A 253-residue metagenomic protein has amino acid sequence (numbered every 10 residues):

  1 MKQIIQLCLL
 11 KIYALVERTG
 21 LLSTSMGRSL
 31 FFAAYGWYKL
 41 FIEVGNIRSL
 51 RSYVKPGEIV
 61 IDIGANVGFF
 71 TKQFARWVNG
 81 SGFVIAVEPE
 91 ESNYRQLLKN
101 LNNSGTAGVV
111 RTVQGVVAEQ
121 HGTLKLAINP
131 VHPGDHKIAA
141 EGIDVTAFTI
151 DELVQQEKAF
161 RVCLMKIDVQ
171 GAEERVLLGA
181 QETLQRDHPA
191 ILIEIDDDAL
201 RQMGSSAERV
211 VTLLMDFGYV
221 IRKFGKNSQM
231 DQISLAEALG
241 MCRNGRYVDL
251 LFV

Functional and structural regions predicted by a protein language model:
M1-V253: Phosphate/nucleotide-binding beta-alpha loop and adjacent structural elements of enzyme active sites
